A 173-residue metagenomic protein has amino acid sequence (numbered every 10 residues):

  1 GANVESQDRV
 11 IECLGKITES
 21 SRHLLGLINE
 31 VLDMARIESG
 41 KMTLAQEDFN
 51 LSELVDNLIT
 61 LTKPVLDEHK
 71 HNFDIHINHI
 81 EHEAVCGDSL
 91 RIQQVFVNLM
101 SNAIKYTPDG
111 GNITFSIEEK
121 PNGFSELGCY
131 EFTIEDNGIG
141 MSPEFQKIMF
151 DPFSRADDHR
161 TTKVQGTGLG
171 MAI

Functional and structural regions predicted by a protein language model:
G1-L14, A84: Conserved catalytic segment of histidine kinase HATPase_c domains, centered on the N-box/ATP-lid region
E19-L24: Short alpha-helical segment of the dimerization/phosphotransfer core of two-component systems
A35-Q46: Helix-loop junction within the histidine kinase core
A45-T60, N72-D74, Q93: A conserved beta-strand-to-alpha-helix junction within the catalytic ATP-binding
L51, G140-I148: Short helix N-cap motif at coil->helix boundaries in the Bergerat
P64, I139-G140: Glycine-rich G1-box
V65-H79: Short conserved segments within the C-terminal catalytic ATPase subdomain
A103-I104: Short helix-loop "hinge" at the ATP-lid/N-box region of the Bergerat-fold HATPase_c
